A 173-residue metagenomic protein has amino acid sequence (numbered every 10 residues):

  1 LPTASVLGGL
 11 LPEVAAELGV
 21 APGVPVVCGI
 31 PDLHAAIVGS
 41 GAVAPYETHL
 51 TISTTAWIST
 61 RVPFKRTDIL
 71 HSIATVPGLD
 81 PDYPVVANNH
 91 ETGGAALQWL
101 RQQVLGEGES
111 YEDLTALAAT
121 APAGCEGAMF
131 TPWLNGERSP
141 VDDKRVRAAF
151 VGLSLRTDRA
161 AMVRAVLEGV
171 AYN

Functional and structural regions predicted by a protein language model:
S5-N173: Active-site core segments that coordinate phosphate-bearing ligands/cofactors across diverse enzyme families
